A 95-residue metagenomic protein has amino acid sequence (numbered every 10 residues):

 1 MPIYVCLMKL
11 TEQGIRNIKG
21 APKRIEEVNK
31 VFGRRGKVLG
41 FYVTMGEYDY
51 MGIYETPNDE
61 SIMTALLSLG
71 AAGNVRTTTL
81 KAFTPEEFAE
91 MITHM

Functional and structural regions predicted by a protein language model:
M1-K30, R34, E47-Y48, A82-F83 (+1 more regions): Short S/T/G/P-rich N-terminal loop/turn motif that feeds into the first structured element of a domain
V5-K9, M45-A65: Short, well-ordered beta-strand segments in beta-rich or mixed alpha/beta enzyme and ligand-binding folds
R34-R35, A72: Structured helix-beta-strand junction loops
G36-Y42, T77-T78: A short linear hydrophobic-aromatic micro-motif
L39-T44, L67-L69: Short, flexible, solvent-exposed loop/turn segments with mixed acidic/basic and small polar residues
T44-Y48, A71-N74: Short glycine-enriched loop/turn motifs at secondary-structure junctions
P57-F83: An amphipathic, aromatic/His-enriched active-site/gating alpha helix that lines ligand/cofactor pockets
